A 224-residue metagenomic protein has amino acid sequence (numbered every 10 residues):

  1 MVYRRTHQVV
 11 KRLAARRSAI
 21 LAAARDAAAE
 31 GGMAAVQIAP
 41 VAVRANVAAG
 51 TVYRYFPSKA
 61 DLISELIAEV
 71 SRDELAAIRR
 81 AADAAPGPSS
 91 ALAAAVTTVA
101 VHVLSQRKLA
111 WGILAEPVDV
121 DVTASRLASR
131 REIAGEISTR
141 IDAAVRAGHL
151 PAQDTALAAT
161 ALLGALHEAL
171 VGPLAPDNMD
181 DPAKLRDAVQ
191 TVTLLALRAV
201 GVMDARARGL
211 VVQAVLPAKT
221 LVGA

Functional and structural regions predicted by a protein language model:
M1-R4, T139-R146, V171, A175 (+1 more regions): C-terminal peripheral helix-coil segments that are non-catalytic and often amphipathic
L13-R25, V41, L66-V70, E74 (+2 more regions): Generic hydrophobic, amphipathic alpha-helix propensity
A19, A27-D61, E65: Helix-turn-helix
Q37, A110-L114, Q153, A205-L210: Short, hydrophobic secondary-structure boundary micro-motifs
E65, A76-K108, A159-L162, R186-V189 (+1 more regions): Hydrophobic alpha-helical connector segments
L75, D121-A147, A156-V171, D187 (+1 more regions): Amphipathic alpha-helical packing segments from all-alpha helical-bundle domains
A81-A85, A110-P117, P173-D177: Secondary-structure edge/capping motif, primarily at the C-terminal ends of alpha-helices and the immediately following
T97-L104, I113-P117, L195-G201: Helix-loop "lid/cap" segments that line or gate small-molecule binding pockets
